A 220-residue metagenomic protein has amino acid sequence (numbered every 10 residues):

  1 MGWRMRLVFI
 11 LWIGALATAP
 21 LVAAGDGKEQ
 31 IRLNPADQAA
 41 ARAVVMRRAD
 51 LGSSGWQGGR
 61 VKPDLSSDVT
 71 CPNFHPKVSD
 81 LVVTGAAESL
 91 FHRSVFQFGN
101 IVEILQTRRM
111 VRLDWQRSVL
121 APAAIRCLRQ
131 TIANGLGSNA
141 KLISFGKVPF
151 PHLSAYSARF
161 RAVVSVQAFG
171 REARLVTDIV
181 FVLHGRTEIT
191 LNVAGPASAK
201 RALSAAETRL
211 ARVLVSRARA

Functional and structural regions predicted by a protein language model:
V8-A19: Bacterial N-terminal signal peptides
G25-S89, Q130-T131, L136-N139, R217-A220: N-terminal "mature-domain start" segment
G58-L65, P122-V176, S216-A220: Short Gly/Thr-rich strand-loop-strand
T84-P122: A short acidic-to-branched-hydrophobic micro-motif
A86-H92, V176-H184: Short, surface-exposed beta-strand/loop micro-motifs that present aromatic residues
N100-E103, D178, R186-G195: Short, well-ordered beta-strand elements
L105-M110, K147-S157, L183-T187: A short, structured loop/turn motif at beta-sheet edges
L191-A220: Surface-exposed amphipathic alpha-helical segments
